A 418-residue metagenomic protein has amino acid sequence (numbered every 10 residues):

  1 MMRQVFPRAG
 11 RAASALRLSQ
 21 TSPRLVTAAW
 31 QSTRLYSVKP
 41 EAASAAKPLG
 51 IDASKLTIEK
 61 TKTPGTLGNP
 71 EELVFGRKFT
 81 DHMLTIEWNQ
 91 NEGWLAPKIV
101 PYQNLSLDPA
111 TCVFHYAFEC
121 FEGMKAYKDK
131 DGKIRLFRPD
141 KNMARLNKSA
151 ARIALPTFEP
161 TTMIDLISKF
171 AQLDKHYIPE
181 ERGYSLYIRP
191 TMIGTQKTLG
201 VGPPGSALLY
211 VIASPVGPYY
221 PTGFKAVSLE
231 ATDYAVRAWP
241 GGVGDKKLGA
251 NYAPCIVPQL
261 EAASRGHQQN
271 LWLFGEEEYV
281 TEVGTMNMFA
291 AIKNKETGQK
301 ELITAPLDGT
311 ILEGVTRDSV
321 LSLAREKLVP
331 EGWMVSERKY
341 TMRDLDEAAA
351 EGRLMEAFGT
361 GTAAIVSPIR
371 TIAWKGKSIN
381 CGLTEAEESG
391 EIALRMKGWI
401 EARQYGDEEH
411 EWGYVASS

Functional and structural regions predicted by a protein language model:
M1-L49: N-terminal mitochondrial targeting presequence
Q4-F6, S37-F170, T198-S418: Helix-start/capping segments and mature chain N-termini
T162, F170-E181: Charged, gly/pro-rich active-site loop segments
P179-R189, I193: Extended, Lys/Arg-enriched charged tracts that mediate electrostatic binding to polyanionic substrates
